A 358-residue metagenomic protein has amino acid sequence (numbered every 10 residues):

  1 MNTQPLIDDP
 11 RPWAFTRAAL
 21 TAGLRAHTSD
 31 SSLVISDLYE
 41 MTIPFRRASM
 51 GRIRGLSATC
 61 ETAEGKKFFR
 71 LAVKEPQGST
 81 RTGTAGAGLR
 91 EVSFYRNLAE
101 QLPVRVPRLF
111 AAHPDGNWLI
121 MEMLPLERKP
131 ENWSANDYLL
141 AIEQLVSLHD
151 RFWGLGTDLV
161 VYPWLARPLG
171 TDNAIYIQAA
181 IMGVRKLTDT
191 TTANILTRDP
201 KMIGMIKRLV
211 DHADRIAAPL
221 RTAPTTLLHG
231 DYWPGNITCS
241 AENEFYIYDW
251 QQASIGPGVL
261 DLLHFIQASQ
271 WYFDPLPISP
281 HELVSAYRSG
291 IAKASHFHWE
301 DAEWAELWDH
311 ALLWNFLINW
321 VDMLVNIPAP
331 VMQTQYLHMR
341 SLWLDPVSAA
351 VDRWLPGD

Functional and structural regions predicted by a protein language model:
M1-D115, L220, S240-F245, L355-D358: Conserved NTP-binding catalytic cores of kinases and kinase-like/nucleotidyltransferase enzymes across multiple kinase
T3, L312-D358: ATP/Mg2+ or Mg2+-diphosphate-binding catalytic cores that bind nucleotide phosphates or diphosphates via glycine-rich
Q4-I7, R11-F15, V161-I216, W320-V321: Active-site catalytic-loop/activation-segment of kinase and kinase-like phosphoryl-transfer enzymes
S93, V259-S295, L312-Q333: Active-site activation/catalytic loop segments of kinase-like enzymes and analogous catalytic loops in related
L119-L126: Short pocket-lining segment of the protein kinase catalytic domain that shapes the ATP-binding cleft
E127-R167: Conserved kinase catalytic-core helix
L227-H229, P234: Catalytic-loop of the protein kinase fold
G235-F265: Catalytic activation segment of kinase domains across protein kinase-like and atypical kinase folds
